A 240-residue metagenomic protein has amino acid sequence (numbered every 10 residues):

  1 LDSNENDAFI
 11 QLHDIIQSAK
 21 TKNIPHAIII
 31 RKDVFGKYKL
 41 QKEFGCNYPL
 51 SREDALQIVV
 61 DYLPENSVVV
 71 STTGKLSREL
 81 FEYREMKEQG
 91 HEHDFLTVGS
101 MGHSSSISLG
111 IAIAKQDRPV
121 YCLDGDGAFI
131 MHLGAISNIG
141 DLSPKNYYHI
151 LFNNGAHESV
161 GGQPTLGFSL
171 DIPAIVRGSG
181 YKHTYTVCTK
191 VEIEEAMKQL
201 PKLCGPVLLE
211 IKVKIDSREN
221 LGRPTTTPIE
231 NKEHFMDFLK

Functional and structural regions predicted by a protein language model:
L1, Q57, Y62, E82-L239: Thiamine diphosphate
L1-I30, Y38, N146: N-terminal alpha/beta PP-like core and its mobile active-site loop of ThDP/TPP-dependent enzymes
A8-D14, L50-D54, G167-D171, V191: Active-site glycine-rich loop that binds ribose-phosphate moieties when present
H13-Q17, Q41-G45, L200-K202, G222-T226: Short, surface-exposed amphipathic charged segments that create phosphate/polyanion-binding patches used for binding
I30, Y38-L40, C46, T225-E233: YjeF_N-associated NAD(P)HX repair module
I30-G36, T73-S77, N154-A156, K212-S217: Glycine-rich beta-alpha junction loops
K39-T72: Active-site pocket-lining segments that scaffold enzyme catalytic pockets across diverse folds
V68-G90: Acidic-glycine-rich active-site phosphate/pyrophosphate-binding loop
